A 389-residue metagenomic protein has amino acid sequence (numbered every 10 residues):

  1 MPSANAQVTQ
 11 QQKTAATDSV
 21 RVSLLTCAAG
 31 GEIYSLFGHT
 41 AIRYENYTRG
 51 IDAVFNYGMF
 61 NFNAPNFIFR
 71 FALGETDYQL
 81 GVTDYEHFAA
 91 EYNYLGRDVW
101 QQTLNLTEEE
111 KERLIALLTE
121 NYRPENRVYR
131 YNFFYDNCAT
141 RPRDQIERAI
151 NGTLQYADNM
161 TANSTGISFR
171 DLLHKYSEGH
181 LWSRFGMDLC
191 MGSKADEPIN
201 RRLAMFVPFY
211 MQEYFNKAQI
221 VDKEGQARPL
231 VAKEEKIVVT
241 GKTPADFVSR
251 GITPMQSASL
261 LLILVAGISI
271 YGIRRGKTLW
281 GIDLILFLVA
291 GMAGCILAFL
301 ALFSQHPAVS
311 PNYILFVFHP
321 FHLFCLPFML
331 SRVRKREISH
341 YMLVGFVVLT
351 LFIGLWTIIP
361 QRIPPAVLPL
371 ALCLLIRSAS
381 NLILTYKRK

Functional and structural regions predicted by a protein language model:
M1-Q11, K387-K389: Bacterial Sec-dependent N-terminal signal peptides
Q7-R21: A eukaryotic "domain-start" boundary segment
Q10-Q12, Q101-L104, R113: A compositional/structural signature marking long, glycine- and acidic/polar-rich segments with frequent tryptophans
D18-G96: Glycine-rich catalytic cores of cysteine/serine-nucleophile enzymes that process amide/ester linkages in cell-envelope
G30-G31, R97-N105, P124-F133: Second-shell loop/turn segments in exported
H39, D52, Q101-T103, A139 (+1 more regions): Extracellular structured ligand-interaction cores
E109-L118: Short, charged, amphipathic alpha-helices and their helix-cap/turn boundaries
E120-P327, S331-H340, F346-K389: Activation targets extended, charge/polar-rich intrinsically disordered C-terminal tails
